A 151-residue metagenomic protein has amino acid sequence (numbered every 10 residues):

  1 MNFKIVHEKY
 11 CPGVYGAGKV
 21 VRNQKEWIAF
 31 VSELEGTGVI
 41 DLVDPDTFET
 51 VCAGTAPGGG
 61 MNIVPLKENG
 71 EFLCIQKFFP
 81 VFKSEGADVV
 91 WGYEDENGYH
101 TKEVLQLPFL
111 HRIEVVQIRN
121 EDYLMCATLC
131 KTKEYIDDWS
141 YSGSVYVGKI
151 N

Functional and structural regions predicted by a protein language model:
M1-N151: Beta-propeller-forming repeat regions
